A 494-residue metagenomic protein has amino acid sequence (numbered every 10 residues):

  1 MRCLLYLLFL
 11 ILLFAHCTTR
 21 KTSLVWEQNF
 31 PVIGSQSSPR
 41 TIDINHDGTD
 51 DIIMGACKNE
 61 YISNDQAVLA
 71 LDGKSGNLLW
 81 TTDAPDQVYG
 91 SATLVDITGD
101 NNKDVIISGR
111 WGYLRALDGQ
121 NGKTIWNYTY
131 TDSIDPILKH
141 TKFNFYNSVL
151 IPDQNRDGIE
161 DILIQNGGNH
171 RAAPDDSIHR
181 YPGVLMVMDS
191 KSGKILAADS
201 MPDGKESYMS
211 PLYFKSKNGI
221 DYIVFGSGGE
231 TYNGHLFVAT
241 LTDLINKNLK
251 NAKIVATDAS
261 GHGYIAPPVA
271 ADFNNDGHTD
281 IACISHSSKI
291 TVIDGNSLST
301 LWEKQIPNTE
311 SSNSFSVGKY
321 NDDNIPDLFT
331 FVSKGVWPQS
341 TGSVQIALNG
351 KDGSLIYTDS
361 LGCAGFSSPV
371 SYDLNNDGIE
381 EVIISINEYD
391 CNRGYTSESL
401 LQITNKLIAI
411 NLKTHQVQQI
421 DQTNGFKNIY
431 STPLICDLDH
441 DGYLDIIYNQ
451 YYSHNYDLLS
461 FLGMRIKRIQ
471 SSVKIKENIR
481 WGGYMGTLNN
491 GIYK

Functional and structural regions predicted by a protein language model:
M1-K21: Bacterial Sec-dependent N-terminal signal peptides
C17-K494: Beta-propeller-forming repeat regions
